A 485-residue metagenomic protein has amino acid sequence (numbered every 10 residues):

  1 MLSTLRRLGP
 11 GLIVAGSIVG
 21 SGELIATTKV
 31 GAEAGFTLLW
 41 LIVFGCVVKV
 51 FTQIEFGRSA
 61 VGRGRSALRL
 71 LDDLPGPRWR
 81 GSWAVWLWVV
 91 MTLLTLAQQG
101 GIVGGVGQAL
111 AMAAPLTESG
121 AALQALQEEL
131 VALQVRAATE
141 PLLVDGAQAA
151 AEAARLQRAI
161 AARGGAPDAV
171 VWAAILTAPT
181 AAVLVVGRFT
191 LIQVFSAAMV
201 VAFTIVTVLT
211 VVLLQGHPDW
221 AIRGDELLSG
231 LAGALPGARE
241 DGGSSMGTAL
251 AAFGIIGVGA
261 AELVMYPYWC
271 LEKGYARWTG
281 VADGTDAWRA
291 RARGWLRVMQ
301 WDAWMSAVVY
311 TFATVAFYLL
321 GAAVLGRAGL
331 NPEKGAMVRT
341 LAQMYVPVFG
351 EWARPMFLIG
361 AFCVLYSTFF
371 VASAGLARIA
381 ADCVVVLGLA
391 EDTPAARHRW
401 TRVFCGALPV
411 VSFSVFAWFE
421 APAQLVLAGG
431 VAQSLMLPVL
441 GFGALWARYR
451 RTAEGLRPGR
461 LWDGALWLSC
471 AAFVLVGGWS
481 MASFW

Functional and structural regions predicted by a protein language model:
M1-L24, S82, Y275, T279 (+1 more regions): Membrane-interface "cap" regions at the ends of multi-pass membrane proteins
L8-G45, R69, G104, G335-A342: Transmembrane helix-boundary motif of multi-pass solute transporters/channels
V14, L41-L74, V89-G101, V371: Juxtamembrane transmembrane-helix boundary signature
T27-K29, I54-W79, Q108-A122, R277 (+3 more regions): Flexible loop linkers connecting adjacent transmembrane helices in multi-pass alpha-helical membrane transporters
S82-A161, L365-C383, Q424, V474: Hydrophobic transmembrane alpha-helices that form the core helical bundles of multi-pass secondary transporters
P115-V135, Q148-V185, V201-V208, A395-F413 (+1 more regions): Transmembrane alpha-helical segments of multi-pass small-molecule transport proteins
I175, P179-L214, G429-L437, L461-A471: Membrane-interface loop-to-helix entry segments
V201-S244, A249, G259-Y268, G443-A453 (+1 more regions): Hydrophobic alpha-helical segments and their helix-loop junctions in multi-pass secondary transporters
